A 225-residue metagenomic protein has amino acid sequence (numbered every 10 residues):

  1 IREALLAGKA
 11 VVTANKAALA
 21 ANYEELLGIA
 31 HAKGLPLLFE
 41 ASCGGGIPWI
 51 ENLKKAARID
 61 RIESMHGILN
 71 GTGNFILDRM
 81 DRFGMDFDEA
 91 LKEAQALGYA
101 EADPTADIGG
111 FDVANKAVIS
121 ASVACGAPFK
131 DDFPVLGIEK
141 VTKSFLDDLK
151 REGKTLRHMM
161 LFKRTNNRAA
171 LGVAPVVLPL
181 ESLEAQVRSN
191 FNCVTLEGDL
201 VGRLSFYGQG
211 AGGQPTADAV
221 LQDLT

Functional and structural regions predicted by a protein language model:
R2-A7, K16-A56: Rossmann-fold NAD(P)-binding glycine/threonine-rich loop
A21, G44, P48, D60 (+6 more regions): Conserved active-site and cofactor/substrate-binding residues in soluble primary-metabolism enzymes
W49-I62, G73-M85, N115-P128, D223: Oxidoreductase and adenylate-handling cofactor-binding alpha/beta cores
E63-M65, E101-G109, F206-A211: A short glycine-threonine-serine/GTX helix/turn-capping micro-motif
E63-N74, L91-E93, L97: Internal, active-site/partner-interface "lid" segment
E89-Q186, F191-C193: Substrate-binding/catalytic subdomain of NAD(P)-dependent oxidoreductase enzymes
S182-T225: ATP-dependent carboxylate/acyl-activation modules
